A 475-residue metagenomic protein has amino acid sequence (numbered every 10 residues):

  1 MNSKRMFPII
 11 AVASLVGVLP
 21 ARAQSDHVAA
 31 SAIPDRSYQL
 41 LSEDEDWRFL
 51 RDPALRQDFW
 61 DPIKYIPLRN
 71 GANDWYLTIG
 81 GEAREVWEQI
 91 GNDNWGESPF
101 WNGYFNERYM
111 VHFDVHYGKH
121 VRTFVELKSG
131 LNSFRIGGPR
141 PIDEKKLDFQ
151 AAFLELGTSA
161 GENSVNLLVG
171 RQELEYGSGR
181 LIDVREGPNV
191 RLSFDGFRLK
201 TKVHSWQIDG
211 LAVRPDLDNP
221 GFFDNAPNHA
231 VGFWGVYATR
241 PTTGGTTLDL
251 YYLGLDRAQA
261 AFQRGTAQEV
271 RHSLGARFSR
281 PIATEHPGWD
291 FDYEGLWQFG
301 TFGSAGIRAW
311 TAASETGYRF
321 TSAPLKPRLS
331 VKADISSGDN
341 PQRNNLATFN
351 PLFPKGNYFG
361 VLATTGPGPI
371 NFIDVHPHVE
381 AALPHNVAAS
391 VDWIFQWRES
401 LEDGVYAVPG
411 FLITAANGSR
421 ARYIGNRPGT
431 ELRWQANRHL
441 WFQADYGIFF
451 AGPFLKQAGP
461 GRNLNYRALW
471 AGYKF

Functional and structural regions predicted by a protein language model:
M1-P8: Bacterial N-terminal signal peptides that target proteins for export
L15-W101, H112, P141, L325-L329 (+2 more regions): N-terminal periplasmic/intermembrane-space "pro-region" immediately following the signal or transit peptide
I33-W60, A305-G418: Extracellular/periplasmic loop regions
G81, Y109-V115, A151-L156, F197-T201 (+8 more regions): Residues on the lipid-exposed face of transmembrane beta-strands in outer-membrane beta-barrel proteins
A83-G91, L127-S133, R171-E175, V203-S205 (+7 more regions): Transmembrane beta-strands of outer-membrane beta-barrel pores
E88-E107, Y117-V165, R180-V184, G221 (+6 more regions): Surface-exposed loop and membrane-interface regions of Gram-negative outer-membrane beta-barrel proteins
H120, A160-L167, R180-Q342, E402 (+2 more regions): Signature for the C-terminal beta-barrel architecture of outer-membrane proteins
N437-W470, K474-F475: Predominantly the C-terminal beta-signal and adjacent terminal strand-loop region of outer-membrane beta-barrel
